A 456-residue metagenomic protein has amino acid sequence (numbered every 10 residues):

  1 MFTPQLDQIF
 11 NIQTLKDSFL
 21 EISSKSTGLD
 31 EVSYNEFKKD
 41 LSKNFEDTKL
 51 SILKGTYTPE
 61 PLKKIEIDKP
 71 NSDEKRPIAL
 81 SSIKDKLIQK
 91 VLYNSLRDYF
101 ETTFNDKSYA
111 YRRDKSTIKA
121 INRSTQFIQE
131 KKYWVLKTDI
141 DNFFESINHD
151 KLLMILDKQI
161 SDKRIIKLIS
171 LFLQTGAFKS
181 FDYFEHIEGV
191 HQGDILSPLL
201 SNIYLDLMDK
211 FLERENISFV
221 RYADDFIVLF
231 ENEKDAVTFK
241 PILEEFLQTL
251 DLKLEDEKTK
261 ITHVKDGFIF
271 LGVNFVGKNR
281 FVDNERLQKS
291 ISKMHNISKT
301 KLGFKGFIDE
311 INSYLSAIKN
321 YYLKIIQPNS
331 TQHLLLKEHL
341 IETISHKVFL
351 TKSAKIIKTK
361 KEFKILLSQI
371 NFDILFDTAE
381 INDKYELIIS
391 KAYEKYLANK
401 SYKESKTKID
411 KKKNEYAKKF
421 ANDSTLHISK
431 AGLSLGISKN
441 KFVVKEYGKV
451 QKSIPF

Functional and structural regions predicted by a protein language model:
M1-S161, G176-H186, Q192, K430-F456: Conserved two-metal-ion catalytic palm core of "right-hand" nucleic acid polymerases, unifying RNA-dependent RNA
S23-D30, N71, F100-F104, W134 (+6 more regions): Short acidic (Asp/Glu) and glycine-rich catalytic loops that position anionic groups and cofactors
D47, K90-S95, R123, K151 (+7 more regions): Long, highly charged amphipathic alpha-helices
S51-I52, P61, I65, D106-K107 (+5 more regions): Conserved polymerase palm-domain catalytic core
K86, K90, N94, D98 (+5 more regions): Short, residue-level hotspots on alpha-helical faces of the histone-fold and other alpha-helical interaction modules
A110-I121, L229-E233, E338-F349: Short, mixed-charge aromatic SLiMs
I269, N274-F456: Active-site and adjacent loop segments of nucleotide-processing enzymes that use two-metal-ion phosphate chemistry
